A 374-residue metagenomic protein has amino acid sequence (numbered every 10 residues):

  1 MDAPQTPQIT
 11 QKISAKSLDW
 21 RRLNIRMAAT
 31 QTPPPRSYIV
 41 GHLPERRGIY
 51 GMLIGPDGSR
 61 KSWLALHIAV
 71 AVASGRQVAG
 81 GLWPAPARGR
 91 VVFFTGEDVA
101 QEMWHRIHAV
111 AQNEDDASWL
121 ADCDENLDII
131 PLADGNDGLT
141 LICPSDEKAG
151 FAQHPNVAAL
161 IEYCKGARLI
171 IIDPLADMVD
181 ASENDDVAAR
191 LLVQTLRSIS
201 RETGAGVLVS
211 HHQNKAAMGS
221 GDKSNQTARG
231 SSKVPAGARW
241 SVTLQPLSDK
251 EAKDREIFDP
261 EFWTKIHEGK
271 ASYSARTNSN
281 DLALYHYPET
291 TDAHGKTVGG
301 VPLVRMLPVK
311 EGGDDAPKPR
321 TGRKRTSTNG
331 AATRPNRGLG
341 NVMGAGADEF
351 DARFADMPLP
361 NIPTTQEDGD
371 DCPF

Functional and structural regions predicted by a protein language model:
P4-T6, T10-K16, C164-G166, E202 (+1 more regions): C-terminal regions of RecA-like/P-loop NTPase motor modules
P7-Q112: The Walker A/P-loop phosphate-binding site
L18-W20, P86-E183, F374: Conserved inter-motif catalytic segment of the P-loop NTP-binding fold
M52-L53, G58, S62-W63, L169 (+1 more regions): Phosphate-binding/switch region of NTP-binding enzymes
L66, V70, I161-K165, R197: A structural alpha-helix within SAM-dependent methyltransferase catalytic domains
I68, N156, A188-L192: Hydrophobic alpha-helical membrane-association signature
A73, Q77, C164, S200-R201: Conserved ATPase "switch" residues in P-loop NTPase domains
